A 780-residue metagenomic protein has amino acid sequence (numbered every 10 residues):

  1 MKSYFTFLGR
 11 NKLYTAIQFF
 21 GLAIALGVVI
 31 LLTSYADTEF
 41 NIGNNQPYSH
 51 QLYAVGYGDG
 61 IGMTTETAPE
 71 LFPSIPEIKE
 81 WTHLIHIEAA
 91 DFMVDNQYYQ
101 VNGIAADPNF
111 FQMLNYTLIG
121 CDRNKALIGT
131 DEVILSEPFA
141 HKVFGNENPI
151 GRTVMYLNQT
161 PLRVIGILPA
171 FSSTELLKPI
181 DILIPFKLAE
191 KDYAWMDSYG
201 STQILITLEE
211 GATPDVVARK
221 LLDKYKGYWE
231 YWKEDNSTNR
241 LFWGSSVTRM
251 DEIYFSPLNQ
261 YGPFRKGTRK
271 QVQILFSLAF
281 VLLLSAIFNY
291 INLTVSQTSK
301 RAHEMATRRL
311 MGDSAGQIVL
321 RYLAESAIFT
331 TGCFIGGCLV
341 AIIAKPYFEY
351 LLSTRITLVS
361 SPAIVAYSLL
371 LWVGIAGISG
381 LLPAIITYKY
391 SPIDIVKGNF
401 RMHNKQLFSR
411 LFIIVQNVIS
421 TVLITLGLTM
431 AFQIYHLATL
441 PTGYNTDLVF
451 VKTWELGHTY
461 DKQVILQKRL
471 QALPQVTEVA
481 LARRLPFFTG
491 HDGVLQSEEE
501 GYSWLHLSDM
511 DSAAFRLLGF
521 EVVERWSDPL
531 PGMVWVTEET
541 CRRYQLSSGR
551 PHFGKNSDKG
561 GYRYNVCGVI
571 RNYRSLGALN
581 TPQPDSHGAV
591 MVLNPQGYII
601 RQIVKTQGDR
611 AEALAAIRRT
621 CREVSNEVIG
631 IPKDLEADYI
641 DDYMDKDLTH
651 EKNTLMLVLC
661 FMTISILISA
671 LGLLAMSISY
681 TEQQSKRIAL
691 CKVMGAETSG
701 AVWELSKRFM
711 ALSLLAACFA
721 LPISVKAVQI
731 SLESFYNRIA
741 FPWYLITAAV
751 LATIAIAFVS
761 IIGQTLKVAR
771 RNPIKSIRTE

Functional and structural regions predicted by a protein language model:
Y4, L8, Q18, L32 (+29 more regions): Generic structural signal for small/hydrophobic residues in well-ordered secondary structure, especially within
F5-I17, G21, A286-F329, K389-F400 (+2 more regions): Intracellular coupling helices
T6, R10-N11, K226-L278, S299-K300 (+7 more regions): Membrane-helix entry/capping segments
R10-E39, K266-H303, G336, F408-Q433 (+4 more regions): Hydrophobic alpha-helical transmembrane segments of multi-pass inner-membrane transport and secretion
G27, L31, S246-M250, S326-Y390 (+2 more regions): Small-residue-rich transmembrane alpha-helices
L32-D91, D95-Q97, I104, Y199-T207 (+6 more regions): Membrane-proximal extracellular/periplasmic loop immediately following the first transmembrane helix
D107-I119, V133-G267, K468, A472-K646: Mid-to-C-terminal secondary-structure elements that act as membrane-proximal/extracytoplasmic interface segments
Y261-G332, G336-K345, E349-Y350, A363: Hydrophobic alpha-helical bundles that form the membrane domains of multi-pass transporters
